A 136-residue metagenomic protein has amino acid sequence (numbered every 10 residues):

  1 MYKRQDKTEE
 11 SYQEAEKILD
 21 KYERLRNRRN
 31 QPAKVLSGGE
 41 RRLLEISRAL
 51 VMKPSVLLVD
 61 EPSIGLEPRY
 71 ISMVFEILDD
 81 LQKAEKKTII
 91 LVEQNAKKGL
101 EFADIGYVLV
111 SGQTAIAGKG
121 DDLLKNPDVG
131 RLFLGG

Functional and structural regions predicted by a protein language model:
P32-L36: Conserved ABC ATPase signature
I46: Hydrophobic anchor residue at the start of the ABC signature
A49-L50: ABC ATPase C-loop
K53: Conserved catalytic motifs of ABC-family nucleotide-binding domains
L57-E61: Catalytic Walker B motif of ABC-type/P-loop ATPase nucleotide-binding domains
S72-K86: Helical segment within the ABC ATPase nucleotide-binding domain
I105, A117: Short, glycine/charged-rich "phosphate-handling" switch motifs in NTP-dependent and phosphotransfer domains
